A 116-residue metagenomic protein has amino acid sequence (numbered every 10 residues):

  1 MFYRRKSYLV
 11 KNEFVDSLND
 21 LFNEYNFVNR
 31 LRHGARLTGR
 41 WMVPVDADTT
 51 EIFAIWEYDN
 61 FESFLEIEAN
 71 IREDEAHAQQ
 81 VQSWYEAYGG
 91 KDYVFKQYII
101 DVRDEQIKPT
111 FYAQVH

Functional and structural regions predicted by a protein language model:
M1-Y3, T49, E62: Coil-to-beta-strand transition motifs
F2-S17, P109-H116: Surface-exposed interaction/gating patches
F2-S7, L18, R30, I52-W56: Short, structured motif recognition centered on aromatic/hydrophobic residues
S7, D101-Q106: Short amphipathic
K11-E13, V45, D59-F61: Short coil/turn motifs at secondary-structure junctions
L21-G39, E57-R103, H116: An amphipathic, aromatic/His-enriched active-site/gating alpha helix that lines ligand/cofactor pockets
R36-E51: A cross-kingdom feature marking solvent-exposed beta-strand/loop segments within repeated, beta-rich binding/scaffold
